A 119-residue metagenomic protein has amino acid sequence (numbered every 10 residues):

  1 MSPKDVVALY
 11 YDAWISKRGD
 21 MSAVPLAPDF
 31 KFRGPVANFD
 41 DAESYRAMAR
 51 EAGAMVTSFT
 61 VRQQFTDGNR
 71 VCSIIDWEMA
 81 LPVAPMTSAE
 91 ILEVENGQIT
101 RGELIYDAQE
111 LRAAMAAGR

Functional and structural regions predicted by a protein language model:
M1-R119: C-terminal and inter-domain tail/linker signature
